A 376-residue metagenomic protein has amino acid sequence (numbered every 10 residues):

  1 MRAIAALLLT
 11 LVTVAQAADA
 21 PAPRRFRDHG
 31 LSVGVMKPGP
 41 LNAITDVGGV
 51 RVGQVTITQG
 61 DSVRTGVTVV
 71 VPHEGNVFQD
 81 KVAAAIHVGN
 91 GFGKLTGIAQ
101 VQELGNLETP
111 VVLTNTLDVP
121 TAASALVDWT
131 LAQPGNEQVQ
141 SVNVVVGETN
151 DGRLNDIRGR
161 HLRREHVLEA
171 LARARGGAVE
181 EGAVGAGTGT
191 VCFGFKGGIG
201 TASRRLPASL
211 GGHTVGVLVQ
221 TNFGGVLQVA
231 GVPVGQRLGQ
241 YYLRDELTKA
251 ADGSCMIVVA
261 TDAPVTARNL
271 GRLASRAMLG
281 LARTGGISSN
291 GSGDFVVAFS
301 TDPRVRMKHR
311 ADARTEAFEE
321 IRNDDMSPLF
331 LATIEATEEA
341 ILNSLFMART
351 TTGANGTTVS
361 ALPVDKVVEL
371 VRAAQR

Functional and structural regions predicted by a protein language model:
M1-L7: Sec-dependent signal peptide recognition, specifically the positively charged N-region followed immediately by
L9-A17: Hydrophobic h-region of N-terminal signal peptides that target proteins for export in Gram-negative bacteria
A18-R376: Alpha/propeptide regions of enzymes that mature by internal proteolysis
